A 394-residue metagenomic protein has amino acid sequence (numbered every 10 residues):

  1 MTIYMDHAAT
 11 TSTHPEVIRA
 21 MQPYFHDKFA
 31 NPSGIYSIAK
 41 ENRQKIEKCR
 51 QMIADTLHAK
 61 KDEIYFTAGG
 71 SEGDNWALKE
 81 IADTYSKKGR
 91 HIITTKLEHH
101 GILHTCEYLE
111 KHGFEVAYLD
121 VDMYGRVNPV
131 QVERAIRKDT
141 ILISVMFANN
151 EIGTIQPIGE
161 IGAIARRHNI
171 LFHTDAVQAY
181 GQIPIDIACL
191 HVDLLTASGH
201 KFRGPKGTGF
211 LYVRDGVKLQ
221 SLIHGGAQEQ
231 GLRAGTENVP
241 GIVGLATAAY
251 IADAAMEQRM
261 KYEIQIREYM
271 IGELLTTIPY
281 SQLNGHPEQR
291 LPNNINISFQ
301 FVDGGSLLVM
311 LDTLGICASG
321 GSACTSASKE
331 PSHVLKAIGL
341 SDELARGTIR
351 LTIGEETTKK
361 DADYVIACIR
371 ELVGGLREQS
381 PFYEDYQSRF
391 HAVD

Functional and structural regions predicted by a protein language model:
M1-D394: Pyridoxal 5′-phosphate
